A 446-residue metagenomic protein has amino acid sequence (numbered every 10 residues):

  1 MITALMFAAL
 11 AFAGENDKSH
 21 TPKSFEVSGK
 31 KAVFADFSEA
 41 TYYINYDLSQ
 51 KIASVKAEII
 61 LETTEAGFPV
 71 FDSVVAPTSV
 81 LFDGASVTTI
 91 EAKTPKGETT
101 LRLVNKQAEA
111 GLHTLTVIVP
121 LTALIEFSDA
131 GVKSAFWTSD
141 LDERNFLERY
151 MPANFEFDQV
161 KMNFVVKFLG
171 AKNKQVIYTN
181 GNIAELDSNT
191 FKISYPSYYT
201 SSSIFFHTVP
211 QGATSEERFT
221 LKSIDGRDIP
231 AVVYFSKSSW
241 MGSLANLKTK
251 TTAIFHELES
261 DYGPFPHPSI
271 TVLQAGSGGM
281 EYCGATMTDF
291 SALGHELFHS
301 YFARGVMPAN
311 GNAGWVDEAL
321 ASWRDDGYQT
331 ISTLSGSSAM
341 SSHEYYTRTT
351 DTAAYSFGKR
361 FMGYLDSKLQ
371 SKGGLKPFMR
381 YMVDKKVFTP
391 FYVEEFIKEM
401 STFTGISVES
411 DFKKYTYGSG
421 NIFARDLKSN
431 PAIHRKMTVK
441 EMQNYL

Functional and structural regions predicted by a protein language model:
M6, F12-A53, S429-M437: N-terminal, polar/Ser/Thr-rich
H20-P22, A66-T88, Q159-V176: Solvent-exposed beta-hairpin/edge-strand motifs
Q50, E58-E62, Q107, T116-Q211: Extended, low-hydrophobicity, Ser/Thr/Pro/Gly-biased non-transmembrane segments
A57, P69, K106, F155 (+5 more regions): Zn2+-dependent metallopeptidase catalytic core
V74-F136, T190: A surface-exposed beta-strand-loop module
P152, C283-A292, N312-R348: Post-HExxH zinc-binding segment in Zn-dependent metallohydrolases
E216-A313: Juxtacatalytic substrate-recognition/specificity segment
A354, K359-H434: Amphipathic alpha-helical substructures
